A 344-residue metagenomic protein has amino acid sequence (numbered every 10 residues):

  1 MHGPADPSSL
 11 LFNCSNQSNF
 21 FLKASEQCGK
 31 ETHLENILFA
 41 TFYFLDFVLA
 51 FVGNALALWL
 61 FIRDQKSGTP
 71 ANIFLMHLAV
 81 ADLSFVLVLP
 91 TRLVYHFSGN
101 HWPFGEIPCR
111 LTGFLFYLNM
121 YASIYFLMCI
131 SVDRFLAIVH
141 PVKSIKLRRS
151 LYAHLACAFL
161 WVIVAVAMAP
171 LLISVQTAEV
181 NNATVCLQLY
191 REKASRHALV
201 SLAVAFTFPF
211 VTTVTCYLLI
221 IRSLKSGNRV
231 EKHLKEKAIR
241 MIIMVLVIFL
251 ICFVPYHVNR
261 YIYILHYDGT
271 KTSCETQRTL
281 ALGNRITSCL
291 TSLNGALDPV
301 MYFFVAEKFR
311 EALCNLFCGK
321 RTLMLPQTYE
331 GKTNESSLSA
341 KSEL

Functional and structural regions predicted by a protein language model:
M1-K30, K232, T272-C274, E307-L344: Intrinsically disordered regulatory tails of 7TM GPCRs
S18-T32, H96-Y121, H140, I145-C157 (+3 more regions): Loop architecture of class A 7-transmembrane GPCRs
F39-D46, A153-L160, V245, T287: Hydrophobic alpha-helical transmembrane segments of polytopic
T41-P108, F114-L115, Y121-V139, F159 (+2 more regions): Structural signature of the GPCR N-terminal helical module
Q65, H101, F135-V139, V175-E179 (+4 more regions): Membrane-interfacial segments
L87-P90, V166-I173, T207-V214, L246-I262 (+2 more regions): Hydrophobic alpha-helical segments of membrane proteins
M120-A158, L219-I221, K225-G227, Y302-R310: Class A GPCR helix-loop hinge within the 7TM core
L189-Y190, L202-A205, I221-V258, T276-L280 (+1 more regions): Intracellular effector-coupling site of seven-transmembrane GPCRs, centered on the ICL3-to-TM6 transition
